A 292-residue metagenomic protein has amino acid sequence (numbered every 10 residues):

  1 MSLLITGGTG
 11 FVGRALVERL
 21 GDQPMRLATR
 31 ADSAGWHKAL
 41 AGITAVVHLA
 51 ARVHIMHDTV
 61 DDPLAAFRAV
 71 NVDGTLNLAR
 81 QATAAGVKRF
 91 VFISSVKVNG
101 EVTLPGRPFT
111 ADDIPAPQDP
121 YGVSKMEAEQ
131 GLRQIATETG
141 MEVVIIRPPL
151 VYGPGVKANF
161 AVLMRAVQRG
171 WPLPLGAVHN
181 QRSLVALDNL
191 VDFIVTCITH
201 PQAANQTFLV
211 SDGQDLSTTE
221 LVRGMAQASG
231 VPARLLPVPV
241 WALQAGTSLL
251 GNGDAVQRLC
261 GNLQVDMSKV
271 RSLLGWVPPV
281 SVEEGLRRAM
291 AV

Functional and structural regions predicted by a protein language model:
S2-G21: N-terminal Rossmann NAD(P)H-binding glycine-rich loop of SDR-like oxidoreductase domains
D32-A85, V98-E101: NAD(P)H-binding glycine-rich loop region in Rossmannoid oxidoreductase-like domains and their noncatalytic homologs
L76-P120: Conserved Rossmann-fold NAD(P)-dependent oxidoreductase catalytic core, especially the SDR/UDP-sugar
A116-V144: Active-site Tyr-X1-5-Lys
G153, L175-N180, F208-D215, A226-G230 (+1 more regions): Glycine-rich Rossmann NAD(P)(H)-binding loop
V156-V162, G176-T199, N205-L209: Substrate-positioning beta->alpha
L187, E220, G246-V277, R288: Conserved C-terminal active-site "lid" loop/helix of NAD(P)H-dependent oxidoreductases that clamps the redox cofactor
T196-D254, E283, R287-M290: Mid/C-terminal beta-alpha module of Rossmann-like enzyme folds, strongest in SDR-family dehydrogenases/epimerases
